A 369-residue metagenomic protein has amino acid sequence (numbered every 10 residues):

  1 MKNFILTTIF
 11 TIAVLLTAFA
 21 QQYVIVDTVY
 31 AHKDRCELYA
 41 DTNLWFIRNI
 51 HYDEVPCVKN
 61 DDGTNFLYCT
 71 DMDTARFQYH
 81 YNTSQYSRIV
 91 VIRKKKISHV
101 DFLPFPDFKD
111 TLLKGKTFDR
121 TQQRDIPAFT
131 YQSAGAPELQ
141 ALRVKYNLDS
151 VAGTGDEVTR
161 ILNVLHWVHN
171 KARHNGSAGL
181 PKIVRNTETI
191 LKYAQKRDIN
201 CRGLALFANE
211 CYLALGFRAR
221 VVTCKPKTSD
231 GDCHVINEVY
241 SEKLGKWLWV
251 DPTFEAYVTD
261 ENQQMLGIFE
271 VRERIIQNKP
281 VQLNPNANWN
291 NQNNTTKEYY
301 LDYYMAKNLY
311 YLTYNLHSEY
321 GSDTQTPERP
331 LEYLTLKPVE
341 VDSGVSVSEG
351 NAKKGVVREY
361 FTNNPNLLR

Functional and structural regions predicted by a protein language model:
M1-Q22: Bacterial Sec-dependent N-terminal signal peptides
F4, N170-R173, L331, T335: Long, contiguous interaction/targeting segments characteristic of exported/extracellular or secretory-pathway proteins
Q21-F102: Beta-strand-enriched, solvent-exposed domains that form extended recognition/catalytic surfaces
Q78-H80, E238-G245: Short beta-strand segments and strand-loop junctions that repeat across beta-rich extracellular domains
P106-I199, Y360, N364-L368: Secondary-structure boundary elements
D156-L162, N170, L213-A219, E242-W247: Loop/turn elements at helix/coil->beta-strand transitions in domains of secreted/extracellular proteins
H174-I236: Active-site neighborhood of thiol-dependent amide/isopeptide-bond enzymes
S229, L244-R369: His-Asp-centered catalytic microenvironments across diverse enzyme cores, prominently the transglutaminase-like
